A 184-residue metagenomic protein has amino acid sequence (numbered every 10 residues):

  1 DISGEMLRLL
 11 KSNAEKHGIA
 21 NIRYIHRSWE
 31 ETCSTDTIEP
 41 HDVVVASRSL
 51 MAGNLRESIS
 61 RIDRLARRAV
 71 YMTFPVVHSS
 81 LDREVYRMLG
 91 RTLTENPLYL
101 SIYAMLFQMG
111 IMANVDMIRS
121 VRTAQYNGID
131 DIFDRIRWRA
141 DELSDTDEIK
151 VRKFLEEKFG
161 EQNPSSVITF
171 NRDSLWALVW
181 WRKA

Functional and structural regions predicted by a protein language model:
D1-T32: Class I SAM-dependent methyltransferase SAM/SAH-binding core
E30, H41-E57: A short SAM/SAH-binding and catalytic strip from SAM-dependent methyltransferases
P40-H41, R67: Local beta-strand N-terminus motif with an aromatic residue
A52, P75-S80, R119-V121: Short "lid" loop at the C-terminus of a central beta-strand within the Rossmann-like core of SAM-dependent
R56-M72: A short glycine-rich, Lys/Arg-flanked "PGG" loop and its adjoining helix->strand segment in the class I
P75-L93: Short, glycine-/aromatic-enriched active-site segment of Class I SAM-dependent methyltransferases
E95-G110, N114-D116: Short alpha-helix
N114-A184: Conserved Class I S-adenosyl-L-methionine
